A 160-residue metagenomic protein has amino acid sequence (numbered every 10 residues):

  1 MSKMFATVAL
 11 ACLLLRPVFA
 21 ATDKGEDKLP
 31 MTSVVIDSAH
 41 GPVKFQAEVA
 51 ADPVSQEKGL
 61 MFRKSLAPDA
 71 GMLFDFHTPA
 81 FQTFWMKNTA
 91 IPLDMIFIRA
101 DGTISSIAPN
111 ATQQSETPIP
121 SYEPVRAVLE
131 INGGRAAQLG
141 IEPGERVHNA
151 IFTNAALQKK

Functional and structural regions predicted by a protein language model:
M1-M4: Positively charged n-region of N-terminal signal peptides that target proteins for export
A6-R16: Bacterial N-terminal signal peptides
A21-K160: Compact, glycine-rich, soluble single-domain proteins
